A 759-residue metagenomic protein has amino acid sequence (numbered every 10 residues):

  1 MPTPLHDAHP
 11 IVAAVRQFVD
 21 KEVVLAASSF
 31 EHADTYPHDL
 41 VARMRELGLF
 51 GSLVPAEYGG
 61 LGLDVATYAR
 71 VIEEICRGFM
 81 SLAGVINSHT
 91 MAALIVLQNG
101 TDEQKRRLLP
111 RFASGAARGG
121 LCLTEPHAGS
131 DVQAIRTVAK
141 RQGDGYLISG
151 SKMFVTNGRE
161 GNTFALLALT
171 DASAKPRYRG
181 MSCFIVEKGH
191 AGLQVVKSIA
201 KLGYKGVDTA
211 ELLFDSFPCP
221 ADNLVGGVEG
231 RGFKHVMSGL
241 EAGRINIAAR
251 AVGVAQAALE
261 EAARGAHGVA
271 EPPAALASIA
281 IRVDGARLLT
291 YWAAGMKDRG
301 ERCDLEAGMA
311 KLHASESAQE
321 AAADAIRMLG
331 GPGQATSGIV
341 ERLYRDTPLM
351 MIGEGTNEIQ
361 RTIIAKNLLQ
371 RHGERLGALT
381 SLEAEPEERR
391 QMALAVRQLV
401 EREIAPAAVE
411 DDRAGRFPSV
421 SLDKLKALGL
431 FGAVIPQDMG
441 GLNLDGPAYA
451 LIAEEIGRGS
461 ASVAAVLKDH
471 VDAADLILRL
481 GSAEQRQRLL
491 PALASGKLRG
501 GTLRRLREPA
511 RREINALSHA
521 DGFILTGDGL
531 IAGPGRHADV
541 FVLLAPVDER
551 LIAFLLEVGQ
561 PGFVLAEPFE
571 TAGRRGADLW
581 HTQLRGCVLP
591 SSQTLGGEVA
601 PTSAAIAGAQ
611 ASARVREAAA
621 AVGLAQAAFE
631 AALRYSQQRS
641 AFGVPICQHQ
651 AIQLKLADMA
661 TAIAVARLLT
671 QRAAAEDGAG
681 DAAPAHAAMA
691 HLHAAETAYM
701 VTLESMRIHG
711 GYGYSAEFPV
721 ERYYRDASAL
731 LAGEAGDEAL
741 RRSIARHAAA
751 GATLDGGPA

Functional and structural regions predicted by a protein language model:
P2-H6, P10-I11, R77, C183 (+8 more regions): Glycine-rich beta->alpha junctions and the first turn(s) of the following alpha-helix
V24-H32, A263-P273, A280-S315, I326-Q334 (+5 more regions): C-terminal helix-coil-helix/basic helical segment that borders enzyme active sites and/or dimer interfaces and provides
E46-G115, T156-T163, K297, R345-D346 (+4 more regions): Internal helix-loop-helix
R70, M91, L329-E385, I452 (+2 more regions): Glycine-rich phosphate/cofactor-binding loops in nucleotide/flavin-utilizing enzymes
R77, M153-G158, Y204, P348-E354 (+3 more regions): Glycine-rich phosphate/pyrophosphate-binding beta-alpha loops
G115-L123, L167, S495-R507: A short, Trp-centered hydrophobic/proline-enriched beta-strand micro-motif
T137-K140, A516-L517: A structural signal for short hydrophobic beta-strand segments in well-ordered beta-sheet cores
G145, S149-V195, G522, T526-A566: A short core secondary-structure module
